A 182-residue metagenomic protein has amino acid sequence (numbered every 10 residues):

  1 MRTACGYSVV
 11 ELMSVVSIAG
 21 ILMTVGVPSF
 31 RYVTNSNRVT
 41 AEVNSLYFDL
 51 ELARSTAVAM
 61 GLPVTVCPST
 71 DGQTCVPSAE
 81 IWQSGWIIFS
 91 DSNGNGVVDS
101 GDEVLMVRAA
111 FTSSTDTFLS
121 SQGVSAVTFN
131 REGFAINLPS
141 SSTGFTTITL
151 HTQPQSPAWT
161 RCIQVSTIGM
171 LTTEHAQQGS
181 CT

Functional and structural regions predicted by a protein language model:
M1-V9, T172: N-terminal leader/signal peptides at the extreme start of proteins
G6-V27: Short, contiguous hydrophobic alpha-helices characteristic of membrane insertion segments
M13, V25-S55, A59, P63-T182: N-terminal helix-rich module
